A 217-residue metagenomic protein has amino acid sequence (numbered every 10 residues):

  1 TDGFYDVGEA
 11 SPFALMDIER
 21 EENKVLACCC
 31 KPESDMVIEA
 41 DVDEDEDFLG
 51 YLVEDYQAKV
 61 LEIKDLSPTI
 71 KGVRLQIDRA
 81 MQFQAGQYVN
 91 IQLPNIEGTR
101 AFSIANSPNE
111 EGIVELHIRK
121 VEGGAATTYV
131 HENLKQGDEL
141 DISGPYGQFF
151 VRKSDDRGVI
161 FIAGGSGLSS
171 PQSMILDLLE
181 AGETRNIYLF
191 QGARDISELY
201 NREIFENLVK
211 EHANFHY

Functional and structural regions predicted by a protein language model:
T1-E44: Iron-sulfur (Fe-S) cluster-binding segments and ferredoxin-like electron-carrier domains, especially [2Fe-2S]
A10, D41-D43, P94, R119 (+2 more regions): Surface loops and adjacent helix of pleckstrin homology
C30, N106, K153: Conserved strand-loop elements at the edges of beta-sheets that form or border functional pockets
P32, E44, N95-G98, G144-F149: Short, charged beta-turn/beta-strand-edge "cap" motif at the junction between a beta-strand and an adjacent loop
E33, D65, K210-A213: Generic secondary-structure signature for well-ordered alpha-helical cores
A40-L49, L178: Anionic-ligand-binding alpha/beta catalytic cores of soluble enzymes and soluble regulatory domains that recognize
F48-E139, R157, A193-D195, E206: Ferredoxin-reductase
E111-G112, I118-Y217: FNR/FR-type flavoprotein reductase catalytic core
